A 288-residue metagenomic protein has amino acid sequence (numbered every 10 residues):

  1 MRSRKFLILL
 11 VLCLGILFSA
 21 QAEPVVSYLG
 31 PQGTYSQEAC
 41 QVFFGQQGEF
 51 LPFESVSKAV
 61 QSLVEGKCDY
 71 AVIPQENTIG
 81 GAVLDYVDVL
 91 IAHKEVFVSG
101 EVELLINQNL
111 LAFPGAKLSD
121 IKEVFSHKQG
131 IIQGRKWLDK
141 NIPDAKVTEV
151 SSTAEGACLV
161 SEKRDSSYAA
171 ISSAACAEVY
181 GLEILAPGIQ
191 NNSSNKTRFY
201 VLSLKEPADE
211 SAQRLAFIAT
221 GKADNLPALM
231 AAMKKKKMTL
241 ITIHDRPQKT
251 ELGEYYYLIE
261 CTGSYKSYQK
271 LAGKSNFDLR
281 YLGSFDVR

Functional and structural regions predicted by a protein language model:
M1-I8: Bacterial N-terminal signal peptides that target proteins for export
V11, S19-R288: Domain-level signature for soluble enzymes in the chorismate/prephenate branch of the shikimate pathway
